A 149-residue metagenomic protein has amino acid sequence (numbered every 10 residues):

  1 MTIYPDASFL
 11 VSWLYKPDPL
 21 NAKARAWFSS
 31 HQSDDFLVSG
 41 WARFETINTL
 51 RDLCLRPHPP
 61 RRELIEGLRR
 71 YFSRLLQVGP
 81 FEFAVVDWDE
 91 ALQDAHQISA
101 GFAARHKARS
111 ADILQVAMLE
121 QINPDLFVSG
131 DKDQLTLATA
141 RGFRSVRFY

Functional and structural regions predicted by a protein language model:
M1-A42, T49-I65, R141-F143: Short, well-structured N-terminal submotif of metal-dependent ribonuclease cores
T2, R74-L75, V116-Y149: Acidic, PIN/NYN-like endoribonuclease modules and their adjacent C-terminal/linker elements
P5-P19, L75-E90: An acidic intrinsically disordered interaction segment
F28, F72, A95-S99: Hydrophobic alpha-helical core bundles mediating ligand binding, dimerization, or RNAP-core interactions
V38-F44, A111-L114: Aromatic- and histidine-enriched alpha-helix N-cap/loop-to-helix transition segments that scaffold the rims
E45, D94, T136-L137: Phosphate- and divalent-cation-binding pockets in alpha/beta enzyme and binding domains that engage nucleotide-derived
D52-A84: Helix-adjacent hinge/juxtasegments
P80-K132: Active-site neighborhoods of divalent-metal-dependent phosphate/nucleic-acid chemistry enzymes
